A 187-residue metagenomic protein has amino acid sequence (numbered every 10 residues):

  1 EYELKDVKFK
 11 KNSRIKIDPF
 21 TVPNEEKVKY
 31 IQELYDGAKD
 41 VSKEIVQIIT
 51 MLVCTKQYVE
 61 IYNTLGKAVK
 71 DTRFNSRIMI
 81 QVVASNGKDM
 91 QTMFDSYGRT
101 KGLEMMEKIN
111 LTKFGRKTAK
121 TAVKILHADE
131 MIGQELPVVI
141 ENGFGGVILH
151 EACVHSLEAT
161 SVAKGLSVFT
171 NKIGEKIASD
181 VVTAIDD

Functional and structural regions predicted by a protein language model:
E1-D187: Active-site bordering "gate/hinge" segments that shape substrate access to catalytic or cofactor-binding pockets
